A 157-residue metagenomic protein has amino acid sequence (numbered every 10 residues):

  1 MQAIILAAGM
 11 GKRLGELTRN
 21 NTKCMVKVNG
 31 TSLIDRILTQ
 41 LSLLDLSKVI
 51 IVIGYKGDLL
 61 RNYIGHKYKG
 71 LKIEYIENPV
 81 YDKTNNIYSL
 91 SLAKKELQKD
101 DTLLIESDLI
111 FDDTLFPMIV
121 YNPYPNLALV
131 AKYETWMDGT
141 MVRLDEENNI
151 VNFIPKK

Functional and structural regions predicted by a protein language model:
M1-T18: N-terminal nucleotide-binding beta1-loop-alpha1 segment
Q2-I5, T31-T102: Conserved N-terminal catalytic core of the sugar/cofactor nucleotidyltransferase
A7, I53, E106, V130: Short beta-strand/turn micro-motifs composed of small residues that flank or help shape donor/cofactor-binding pockets
M10, N21, K56: A generic "binding-loop/recognition-motif" signal
N20-D35: Short catalytic helix/loop segments, enriched in acidic residues and glycine and frequently bearing histidine
C24, K72-E74, N149: Conserved beta-strand segments of alpha/beta enzyme cores
D100-I110: Short beta-strand-to-loop acidic/aromatic patch adjacent to the donor-nucleotide binding site
D112-K157: Conserved core of the sugar-phosphate nucleotidyltransferase
